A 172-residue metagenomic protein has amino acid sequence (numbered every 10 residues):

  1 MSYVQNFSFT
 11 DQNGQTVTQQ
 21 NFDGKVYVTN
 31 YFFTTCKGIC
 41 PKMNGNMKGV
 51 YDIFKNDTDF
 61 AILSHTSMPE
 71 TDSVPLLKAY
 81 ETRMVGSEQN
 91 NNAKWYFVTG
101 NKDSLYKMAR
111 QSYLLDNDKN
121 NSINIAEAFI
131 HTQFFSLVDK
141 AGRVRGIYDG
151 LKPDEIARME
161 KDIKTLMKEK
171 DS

Functional and structural regions predicted by a protein language model:
M1-Q5, D23: N-proximal helix/coil linker or "cap" segments that precede and/or mark the start of modular domains
S8-F9, L137: Hydrophobic beta-strand positions
T10, Y96-G100, N117: Short acidic-hydrophobic, aromatic-tinged amphipathic segments that line or gate anion-handling sites
V17-M47, L63-S64: Short active-site neighborhood of thiol/selenol oxidoreductases, capturing the structured segment around
N44-M108: Structural microenvironment flanking redox-active thiols in thiol-disulfide oxidoreductases
K94-W95, Y106, R110, L114-D118 (+1 more regions): Structural micro-motif
N121-S172: Thiol-/selenol-based redox modules, centered on thioredoxin-like and closely related oxidoreductase domains
